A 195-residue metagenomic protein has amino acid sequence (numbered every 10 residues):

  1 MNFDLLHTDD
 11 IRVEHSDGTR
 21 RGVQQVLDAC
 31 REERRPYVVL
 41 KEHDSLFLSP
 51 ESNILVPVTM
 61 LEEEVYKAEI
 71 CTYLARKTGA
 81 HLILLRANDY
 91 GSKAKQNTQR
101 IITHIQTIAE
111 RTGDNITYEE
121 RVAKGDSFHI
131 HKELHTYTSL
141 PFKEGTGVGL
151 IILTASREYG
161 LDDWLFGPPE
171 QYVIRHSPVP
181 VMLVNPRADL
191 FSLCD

Functional and structural regions predicted by a protein language model:
M1-V13, G18-E33, D44-A87, G91-T112 (+2 more regions): Short acidic/Ser/Thr-enriched loop-to-helix initiation segments
R12, P36, H81, T117-E119 (+1 more regions): Conserved beta-strand segments of alpha/beta enzyme cores
E14, T19-L48, T138-D195: Gly/Ser-rich helix-loop-strand patches that form or flank binding pockets for ribonucleotide-derived cofactors
H15-R20, E119-F128: Short beta->alpha junction loops
T59, V122, L153: Small/polar loops that bind or transfer phosphate-bearing groups
Y90-A94, D126-S127, Y159-G160: Short, small-residue-enriched loops and turns at beta-alpha junctions that line or gate enzyme active sites
I105-Q106, D126-E144: A short, acidic, amphipathic alpha-helical segment used as a generic capping/interface helix at domain edges
